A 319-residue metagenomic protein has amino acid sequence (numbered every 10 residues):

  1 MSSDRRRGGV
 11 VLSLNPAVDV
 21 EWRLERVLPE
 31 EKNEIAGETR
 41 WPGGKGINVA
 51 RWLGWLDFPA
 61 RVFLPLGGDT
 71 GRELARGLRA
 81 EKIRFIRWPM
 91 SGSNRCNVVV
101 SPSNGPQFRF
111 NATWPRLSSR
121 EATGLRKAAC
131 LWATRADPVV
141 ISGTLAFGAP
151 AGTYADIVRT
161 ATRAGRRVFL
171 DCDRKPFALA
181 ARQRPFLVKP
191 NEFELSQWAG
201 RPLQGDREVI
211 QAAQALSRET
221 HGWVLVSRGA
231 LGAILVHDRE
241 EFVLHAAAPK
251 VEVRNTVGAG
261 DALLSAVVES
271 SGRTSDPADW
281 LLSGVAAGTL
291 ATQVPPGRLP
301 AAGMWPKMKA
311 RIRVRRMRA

Functional and structural regions predicted by a protein language model:
M1-F63, R72-E73, E252, R318-A319: Glycine-rich phosphate/adenosyl-contacting loop at the front of the ribokinase-like
G8-V10, F108, D137-P138, W223: Structural motif
E31-K32, W55-D137, P306-A319: Conserved N-terminal subdomain of the carbohydrate kinase-like
R51, C96-V100, G232-V236: Short beta-strand scaffold segments in enzyme catalytic cores
A133-F147: Short acidic, glycine-rich surface-loop motifs adjacent to enzyme active sites
A151-F242: Conserved phosphate/ATP/ADP-binding segment of small-molecule kinases
A178, D206-A319: Conserved phosphate-binding/catalytic region of the ribokinase-like
